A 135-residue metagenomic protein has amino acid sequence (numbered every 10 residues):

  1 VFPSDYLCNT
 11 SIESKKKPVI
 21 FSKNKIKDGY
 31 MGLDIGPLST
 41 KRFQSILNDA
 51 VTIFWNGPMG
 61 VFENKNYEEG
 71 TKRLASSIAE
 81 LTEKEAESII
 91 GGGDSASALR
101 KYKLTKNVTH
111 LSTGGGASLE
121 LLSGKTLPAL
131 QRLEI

Functional and structural regions predicted by a protein language model:
V1-I135: Active-site loop-to-helix "anion-binding N-cap" substructures in soluble metabolic enzymes
